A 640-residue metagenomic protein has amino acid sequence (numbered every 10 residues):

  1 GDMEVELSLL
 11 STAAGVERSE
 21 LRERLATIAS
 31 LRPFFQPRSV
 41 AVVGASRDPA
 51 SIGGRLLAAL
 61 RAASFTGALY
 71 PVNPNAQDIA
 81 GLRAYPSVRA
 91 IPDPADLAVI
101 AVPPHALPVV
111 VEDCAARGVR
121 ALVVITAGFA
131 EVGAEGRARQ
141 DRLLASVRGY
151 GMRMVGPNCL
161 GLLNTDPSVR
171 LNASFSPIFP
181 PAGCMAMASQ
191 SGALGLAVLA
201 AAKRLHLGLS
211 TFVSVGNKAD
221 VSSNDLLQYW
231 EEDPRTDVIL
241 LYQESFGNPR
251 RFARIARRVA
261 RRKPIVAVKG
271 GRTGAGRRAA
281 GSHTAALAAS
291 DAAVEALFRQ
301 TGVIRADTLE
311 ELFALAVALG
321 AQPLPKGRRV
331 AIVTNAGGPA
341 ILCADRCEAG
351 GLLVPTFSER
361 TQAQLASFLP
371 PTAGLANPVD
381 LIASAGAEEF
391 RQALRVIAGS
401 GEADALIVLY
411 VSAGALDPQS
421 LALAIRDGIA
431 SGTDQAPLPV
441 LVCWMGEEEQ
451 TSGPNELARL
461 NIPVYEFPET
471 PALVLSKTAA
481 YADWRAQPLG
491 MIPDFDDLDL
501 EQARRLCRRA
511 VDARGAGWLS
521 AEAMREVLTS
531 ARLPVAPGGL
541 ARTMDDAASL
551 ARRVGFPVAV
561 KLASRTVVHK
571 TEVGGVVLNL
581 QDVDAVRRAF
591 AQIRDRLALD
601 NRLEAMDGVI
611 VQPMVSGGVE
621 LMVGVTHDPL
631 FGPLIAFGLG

Functional and structural regions predicted by a protein language model:
G1-G640: Catalytic-core regions of core metabolic enzymes, especially those transforming organic acids/acyl-group intermediates
